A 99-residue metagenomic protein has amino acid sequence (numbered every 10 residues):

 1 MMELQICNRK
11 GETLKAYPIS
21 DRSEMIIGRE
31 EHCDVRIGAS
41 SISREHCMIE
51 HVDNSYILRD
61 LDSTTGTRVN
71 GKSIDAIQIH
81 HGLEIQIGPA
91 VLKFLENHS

Functional and structural regions predicted by a protein language model:
M1-G38, E50, V91: Intrinsically disordered, low-complexity acidic Ser/Thr-rich regulatory segments
E3-Q5, I27, R68-S99: C-terminal boundary/linker segments immediately following FHA domains
K10, P18, S40-I42, N70 (+1 more regions): Short solvent-exposed loop/turn micro-motifs enriched in small/polar/acidic residues
E12-T13, C33-D34, S43, T64-T67 (+2 more regions): Short, surface-exposed beta-strand-loop junctions and turns on beta-sheet-rich folds
G38-S40, R59: Surface-exposed loop and edge beta-strand positions of immunoglobulin-like domains
E45-E84: Forkhead-associated
